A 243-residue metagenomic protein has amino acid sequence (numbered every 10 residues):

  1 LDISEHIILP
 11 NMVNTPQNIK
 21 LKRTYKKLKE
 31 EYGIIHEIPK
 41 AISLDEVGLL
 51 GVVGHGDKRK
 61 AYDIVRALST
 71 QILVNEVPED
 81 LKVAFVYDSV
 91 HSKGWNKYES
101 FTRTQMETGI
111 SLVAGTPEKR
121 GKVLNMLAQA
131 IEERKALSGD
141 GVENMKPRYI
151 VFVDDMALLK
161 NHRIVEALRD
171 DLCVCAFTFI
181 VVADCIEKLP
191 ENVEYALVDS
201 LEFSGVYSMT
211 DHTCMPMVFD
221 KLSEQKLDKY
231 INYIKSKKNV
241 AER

Functional and structural regions predicted by a protein language model:
L1-R243: Accessory regions of macromolecular translocation/handling assemblies
